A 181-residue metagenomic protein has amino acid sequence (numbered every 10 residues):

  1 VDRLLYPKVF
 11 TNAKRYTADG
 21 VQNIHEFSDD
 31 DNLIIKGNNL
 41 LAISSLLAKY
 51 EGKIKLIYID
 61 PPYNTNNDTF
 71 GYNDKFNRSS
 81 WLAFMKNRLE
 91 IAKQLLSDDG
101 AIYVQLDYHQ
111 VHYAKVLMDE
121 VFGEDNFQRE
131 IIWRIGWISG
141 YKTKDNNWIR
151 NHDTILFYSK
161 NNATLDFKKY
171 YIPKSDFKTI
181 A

Functional and structural regions predicted by a protein language model:
V1-K55, T65-S79, N87, P173: DnaQ-like (DEDDh/DEDDy) 3′-5′ exonuclease domain used for proofreading and 3′-end trimming on nucleic acids
K36-N38, L56-P61, N67, V104-Y108 (+2 more regions): Glycine-rich, histidine-containing beta strand-loop boundary motifs that form or position
L41-A42, N64-D68, Q110-Y113, W137-G140 (+1 more regions): Flexible loop/turn segments at secondary-structure boundaries
L46, N67-Y72, A114-V116, E130 (+2 more regions): Short, solvent-exposed loop/turn and secondary-structure capping segments
E51, G71-F76, L117-F122, D145-W148: Short secondary-structure boundary/capping segments
R78-W133: Conserved Class I SAM-dependent methyltransferase catalytic core
I138-A181: Flexible, glycine-/basic-rich loop-and-beta segments that form/coincide with the SAM-dependent methyltransferase
